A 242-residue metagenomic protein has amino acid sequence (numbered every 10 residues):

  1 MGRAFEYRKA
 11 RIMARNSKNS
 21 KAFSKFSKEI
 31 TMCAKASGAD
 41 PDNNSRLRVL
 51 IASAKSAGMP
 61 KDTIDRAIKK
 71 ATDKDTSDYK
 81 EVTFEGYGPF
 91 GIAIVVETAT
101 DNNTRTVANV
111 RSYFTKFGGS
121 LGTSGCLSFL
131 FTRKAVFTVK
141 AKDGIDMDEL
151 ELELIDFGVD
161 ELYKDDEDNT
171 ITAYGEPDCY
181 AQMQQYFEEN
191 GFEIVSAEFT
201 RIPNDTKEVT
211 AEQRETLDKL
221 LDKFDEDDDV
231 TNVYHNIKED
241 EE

Functional and structural regions predicted by a protein language model:
M1-Y113, G118-G122, L127-V136: N-terminal cationic and glycine-rich segments that engage phosphates or anionic surfaces
V136-E242: Positively charged, low-complexity, intrinsically disordered RNA-binding extensions
